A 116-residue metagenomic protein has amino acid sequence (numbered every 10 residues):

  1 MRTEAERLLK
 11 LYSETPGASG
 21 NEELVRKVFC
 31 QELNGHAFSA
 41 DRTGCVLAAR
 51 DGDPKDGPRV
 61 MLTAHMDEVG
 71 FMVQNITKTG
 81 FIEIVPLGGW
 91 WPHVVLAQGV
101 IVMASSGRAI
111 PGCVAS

Functional and structural regions predicted by a protein language model:
M1-S116: N-terminal hydrophobic/helix-forming segments and targeting peptides
